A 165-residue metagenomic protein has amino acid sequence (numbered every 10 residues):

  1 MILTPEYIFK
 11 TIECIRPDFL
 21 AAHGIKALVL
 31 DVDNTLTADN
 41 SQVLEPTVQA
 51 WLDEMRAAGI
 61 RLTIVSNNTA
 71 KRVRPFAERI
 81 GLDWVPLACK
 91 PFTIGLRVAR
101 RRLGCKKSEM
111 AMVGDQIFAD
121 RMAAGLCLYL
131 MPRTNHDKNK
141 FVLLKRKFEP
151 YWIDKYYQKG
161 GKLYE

Functional and structural regions predicted by a protein language model:
I2-L30, S41-Q42, Q49-R61, V65 (+2 more regions): Asp-based, Mg2+/Mn2+-dependent phosphohydrolase catalytic module
